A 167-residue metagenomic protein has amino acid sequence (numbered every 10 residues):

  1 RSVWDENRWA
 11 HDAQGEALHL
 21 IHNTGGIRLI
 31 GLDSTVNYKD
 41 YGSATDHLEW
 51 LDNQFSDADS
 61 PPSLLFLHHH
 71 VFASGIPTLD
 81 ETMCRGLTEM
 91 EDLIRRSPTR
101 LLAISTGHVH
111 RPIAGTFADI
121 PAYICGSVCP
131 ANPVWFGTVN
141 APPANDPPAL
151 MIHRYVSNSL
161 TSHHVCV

Functional and structural regions predicted by a protein language model:
R1-D52, S56-D57, G86-R100, A118 (+4 more regions): Extended active-site neighborhood of metal-dependent phosphoesterases/phosphodiesterases
R1-S2, N37-D40, H70-G75, I104-T116 (+1 more regions): Active-site environment of divalent metal-dependent phosphoester hydrolases
D33, L64-L67, R100-H110, Y123-C125: Active-site neighborhood of phospho(di)ester-bond hydrolases with catalytic His/Asp-centered motifs
A58-G75: Short acidic, glycine-rich surface-loop motifs adjacent to enzyme active sites
I76-T82, G137-T138: Short, flexible/disordered intra-domain loops and linkers
E81-L87, P112-T116, Y123-C125: A broad, low-specificity signal for short, low-complexity segments enriched in glycine/proline and polar/charged
H163-V167: Short, solvent-exposed aromatic-acidic interface loops
